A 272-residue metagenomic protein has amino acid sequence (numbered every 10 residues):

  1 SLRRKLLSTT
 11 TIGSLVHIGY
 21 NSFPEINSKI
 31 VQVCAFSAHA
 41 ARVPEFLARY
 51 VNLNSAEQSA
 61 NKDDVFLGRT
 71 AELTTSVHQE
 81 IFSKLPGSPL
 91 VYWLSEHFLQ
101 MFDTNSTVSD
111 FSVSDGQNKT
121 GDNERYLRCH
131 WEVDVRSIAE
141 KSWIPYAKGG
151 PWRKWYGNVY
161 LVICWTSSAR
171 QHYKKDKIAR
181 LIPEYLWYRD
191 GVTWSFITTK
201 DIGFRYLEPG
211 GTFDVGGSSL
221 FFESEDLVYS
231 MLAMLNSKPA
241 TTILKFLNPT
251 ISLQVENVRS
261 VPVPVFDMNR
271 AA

Functional and structural regions predicted by a protein language model:
S1-S137, N158, S168, H172-K175 (+7 more regions): Signature of N6-adenine DNA methyltransferases within the class I
Y20-F23, W152, T199: Short beta-turn/strand-loop junction motif enriched in small, turn-promoting residues
A40, G149, F196-I197, F222: Residues immediately flanking
E132-Y185, T193: Contiguous C-terminal substrate-recognition/catalytic subdomains in enzyme active sites
A147, Y185-G203, M231-K245: Short Ser/Thr-interspersed hydrophobic loop/turn segments at strand-loop and sheet-helix junctions that line or gate
